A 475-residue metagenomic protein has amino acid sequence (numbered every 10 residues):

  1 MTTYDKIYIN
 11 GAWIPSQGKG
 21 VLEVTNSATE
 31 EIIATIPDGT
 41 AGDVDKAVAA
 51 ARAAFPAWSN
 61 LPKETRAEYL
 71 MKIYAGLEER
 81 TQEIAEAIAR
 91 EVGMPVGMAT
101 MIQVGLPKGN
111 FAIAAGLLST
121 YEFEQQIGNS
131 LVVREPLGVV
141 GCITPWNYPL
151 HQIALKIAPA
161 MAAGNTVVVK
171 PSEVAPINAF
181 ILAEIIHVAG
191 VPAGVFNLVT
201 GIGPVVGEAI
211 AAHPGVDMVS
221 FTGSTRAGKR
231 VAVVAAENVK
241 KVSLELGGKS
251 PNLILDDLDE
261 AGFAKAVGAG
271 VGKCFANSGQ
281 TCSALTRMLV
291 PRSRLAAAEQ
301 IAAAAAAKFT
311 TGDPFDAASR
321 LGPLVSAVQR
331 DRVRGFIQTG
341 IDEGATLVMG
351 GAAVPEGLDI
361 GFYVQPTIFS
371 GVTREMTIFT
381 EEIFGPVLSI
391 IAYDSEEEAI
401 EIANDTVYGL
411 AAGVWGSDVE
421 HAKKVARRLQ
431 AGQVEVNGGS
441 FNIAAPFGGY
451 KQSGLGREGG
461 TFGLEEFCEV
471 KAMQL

Functional and structural regions predicted by a protein language model:
M1-T35, E68, K72, Y121-I143 (+5 more regions): Terminal low-complexity tails and localization/encapsulation signals of metabolic enzymes
S27, A41-V44, K63, T81 (+4 more regions): Residues at or immediately preceding the N-termini of alpha-helices
T29-T35, V216, L253, T310-T311 (+3 more regions): Conserved C-terminal structural/oligomerization subdomain of aldehyde/semialdehyde dehydrogenase
E30, R66, I88, F111 (+9 more regions): Residue-level signal for inorganic ion chemistry
I33-G39, A54-N60, C142, N252-L255 (+5 more regions): Short, well-ordered beta-strand elements within core beta-sheets of diverse protein domains
A49, M71-Q82, M94-T120: Long amphipathic alpha-helix in the N-terminal Rossmann-like dinucleotide-binding domain of NAD(P)-dependent
E78, E122-A264, Y393: Rossmann-like NAD(P) dinucleotide-binding subdomain of oxidoreductase/dehydrogenase enzymes
R226-T373, V436: ALDH superfamily catalytic-core signature
